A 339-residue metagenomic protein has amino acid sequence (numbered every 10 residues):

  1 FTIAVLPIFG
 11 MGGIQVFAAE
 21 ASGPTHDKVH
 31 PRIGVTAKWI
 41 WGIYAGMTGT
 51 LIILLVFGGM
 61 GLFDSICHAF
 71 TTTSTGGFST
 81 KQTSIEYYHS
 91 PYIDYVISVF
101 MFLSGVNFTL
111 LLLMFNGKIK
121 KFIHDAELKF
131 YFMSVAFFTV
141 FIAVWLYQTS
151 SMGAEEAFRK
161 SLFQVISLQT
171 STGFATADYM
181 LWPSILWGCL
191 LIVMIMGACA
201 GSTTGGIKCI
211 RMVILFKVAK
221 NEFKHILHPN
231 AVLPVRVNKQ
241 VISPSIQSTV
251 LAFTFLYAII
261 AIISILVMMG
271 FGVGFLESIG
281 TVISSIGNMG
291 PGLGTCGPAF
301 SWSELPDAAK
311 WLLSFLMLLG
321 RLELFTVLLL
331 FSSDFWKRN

Functional and structural regions predicted by a protein language model:
F1-N339: Membrane-proximal intracellular helices of multi-pass ion channels
